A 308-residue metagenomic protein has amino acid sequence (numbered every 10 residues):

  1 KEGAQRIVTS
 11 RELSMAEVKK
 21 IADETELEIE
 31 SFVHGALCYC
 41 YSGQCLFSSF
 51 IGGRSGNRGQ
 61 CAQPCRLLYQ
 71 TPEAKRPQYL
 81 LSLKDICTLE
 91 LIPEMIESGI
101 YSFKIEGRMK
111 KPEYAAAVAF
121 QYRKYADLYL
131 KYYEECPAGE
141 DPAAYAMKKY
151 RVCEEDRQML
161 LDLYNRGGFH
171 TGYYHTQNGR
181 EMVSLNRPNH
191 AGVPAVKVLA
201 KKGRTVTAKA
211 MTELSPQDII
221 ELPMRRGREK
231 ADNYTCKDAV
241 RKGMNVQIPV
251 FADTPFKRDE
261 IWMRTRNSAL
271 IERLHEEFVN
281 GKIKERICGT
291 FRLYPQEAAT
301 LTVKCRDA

Functional and structural regions predicted by a protein language model:
K1: N-terminal active-site wall of soluble small-molecule enzyme domains
A4-A308: Surface-exposed amphipathic alpha-helical tracts and adjacent flexible/coil segments at the periphery of soluble enzymes
